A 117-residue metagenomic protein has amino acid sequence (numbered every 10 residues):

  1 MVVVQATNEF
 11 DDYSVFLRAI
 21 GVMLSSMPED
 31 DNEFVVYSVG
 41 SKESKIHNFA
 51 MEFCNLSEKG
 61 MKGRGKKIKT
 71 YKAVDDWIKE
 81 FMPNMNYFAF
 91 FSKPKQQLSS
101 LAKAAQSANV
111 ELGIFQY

Functional and structural regions predicted by a protein language model:
M1-V15: Glycine-rich phosphate-binding "P-loop"
D12-Y117: Acidic/glycine-enriched connector segments
